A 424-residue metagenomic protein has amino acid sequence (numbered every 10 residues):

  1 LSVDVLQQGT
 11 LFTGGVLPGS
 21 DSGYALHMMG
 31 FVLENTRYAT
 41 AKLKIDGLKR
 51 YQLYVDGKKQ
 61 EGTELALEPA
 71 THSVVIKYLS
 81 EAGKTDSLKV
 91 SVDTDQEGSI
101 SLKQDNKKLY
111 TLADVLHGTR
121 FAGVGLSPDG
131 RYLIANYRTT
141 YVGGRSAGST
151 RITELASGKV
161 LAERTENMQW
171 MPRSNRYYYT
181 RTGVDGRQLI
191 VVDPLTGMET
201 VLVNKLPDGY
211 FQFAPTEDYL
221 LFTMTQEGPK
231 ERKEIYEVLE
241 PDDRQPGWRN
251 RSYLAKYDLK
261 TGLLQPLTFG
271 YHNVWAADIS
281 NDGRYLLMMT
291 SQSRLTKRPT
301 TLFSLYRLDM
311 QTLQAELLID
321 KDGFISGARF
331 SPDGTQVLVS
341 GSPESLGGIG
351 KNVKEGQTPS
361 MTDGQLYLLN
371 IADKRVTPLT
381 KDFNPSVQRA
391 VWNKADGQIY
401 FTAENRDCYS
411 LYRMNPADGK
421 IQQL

Functional and structural regions predicted by a protein language model:
L1-L11, S73-Y110: Accessory carbohydrate-binding/adhesion or oligomerization-edge regions at the termini of glycan-active proteins
L1-R37, T94-S99: Extended carbohydrate-recognition surfaces in non-catalytic/accessory domains of CAZymes and lectin-like proteins
N35, A39-Q52, V74: Aromatic-lined ligand-binding clefts that engage carbohydrates, nucleic acids, or primary amines
G118, Y137-S149, T180-I190, V203-G209 (+7 more regions): A flexible loop/linker signature enriched in serine peptidases of the S9 family
P128-D129, P172-R173, P215-T216, N281-D282 (+2 more regions): Residue-level detector of Asp-centered blade-edge/turn motifs that repeat once per structural unit in beta-propeller
G130-L133, Y177-Y178, E217-L220, L286 (+2 more regions): Hydrophobic beta-strand positions that form the internal "hydrophobic ladder" of WD40/Gbeta-like beta-propeller blades
E154-S157, D193-G197, D258-G262, D309-L313 (+2 more regions): Short loop/turn segments that connect beta-strands within beta-propeller blades
S157-R187, N204-Y210: Blade-loop segments of beta-propeller domains
